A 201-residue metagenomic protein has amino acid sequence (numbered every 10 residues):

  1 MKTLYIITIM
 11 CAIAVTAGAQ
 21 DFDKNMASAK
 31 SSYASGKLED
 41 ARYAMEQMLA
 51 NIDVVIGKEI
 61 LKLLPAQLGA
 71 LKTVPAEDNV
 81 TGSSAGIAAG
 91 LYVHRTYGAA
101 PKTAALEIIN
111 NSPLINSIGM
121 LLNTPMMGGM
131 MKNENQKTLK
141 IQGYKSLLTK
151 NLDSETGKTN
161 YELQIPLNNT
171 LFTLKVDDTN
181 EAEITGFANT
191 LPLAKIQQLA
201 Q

Functional and structural regions predicted by a protein language model:
M1, E107, T159-N160: Short hydrophobic/aromatic-rich motifs at helix boundaries and adjacent loops
T3-A14: Sec-dependent N-terminal signal peptides
V15-A19: Sec/Tat signal peptide C-region and signal peptidase I cleavage site
F22-D23, A27-K30, A44, E134-Q201: A short, solvent-exposed beta-edge/loop patch
D23, S28-Y92, G186-Q201: N-terminal "mature-domain start" segment
L63-Q67, K72-T156: Short, solvent-exposed recognition patches
